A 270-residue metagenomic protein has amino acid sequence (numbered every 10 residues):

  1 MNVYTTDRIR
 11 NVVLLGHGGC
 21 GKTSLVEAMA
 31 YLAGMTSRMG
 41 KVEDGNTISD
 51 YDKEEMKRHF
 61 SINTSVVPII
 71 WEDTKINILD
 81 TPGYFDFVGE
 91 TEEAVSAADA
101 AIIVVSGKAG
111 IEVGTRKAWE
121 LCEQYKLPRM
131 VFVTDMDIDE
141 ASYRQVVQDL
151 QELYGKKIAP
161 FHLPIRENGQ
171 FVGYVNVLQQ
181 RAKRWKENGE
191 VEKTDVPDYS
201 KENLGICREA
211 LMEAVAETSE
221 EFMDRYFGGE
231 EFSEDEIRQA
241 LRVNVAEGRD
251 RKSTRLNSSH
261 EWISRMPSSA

Functional and structural regions predicted by a protein language model:
M1-C20, S106-R265, S269: P-loop NTPase catalytic nucleotide-binding module
M1-V105, A109-I111, P160, E202: P-loop NTPase switch module centered on the Walker A-proximal segment
